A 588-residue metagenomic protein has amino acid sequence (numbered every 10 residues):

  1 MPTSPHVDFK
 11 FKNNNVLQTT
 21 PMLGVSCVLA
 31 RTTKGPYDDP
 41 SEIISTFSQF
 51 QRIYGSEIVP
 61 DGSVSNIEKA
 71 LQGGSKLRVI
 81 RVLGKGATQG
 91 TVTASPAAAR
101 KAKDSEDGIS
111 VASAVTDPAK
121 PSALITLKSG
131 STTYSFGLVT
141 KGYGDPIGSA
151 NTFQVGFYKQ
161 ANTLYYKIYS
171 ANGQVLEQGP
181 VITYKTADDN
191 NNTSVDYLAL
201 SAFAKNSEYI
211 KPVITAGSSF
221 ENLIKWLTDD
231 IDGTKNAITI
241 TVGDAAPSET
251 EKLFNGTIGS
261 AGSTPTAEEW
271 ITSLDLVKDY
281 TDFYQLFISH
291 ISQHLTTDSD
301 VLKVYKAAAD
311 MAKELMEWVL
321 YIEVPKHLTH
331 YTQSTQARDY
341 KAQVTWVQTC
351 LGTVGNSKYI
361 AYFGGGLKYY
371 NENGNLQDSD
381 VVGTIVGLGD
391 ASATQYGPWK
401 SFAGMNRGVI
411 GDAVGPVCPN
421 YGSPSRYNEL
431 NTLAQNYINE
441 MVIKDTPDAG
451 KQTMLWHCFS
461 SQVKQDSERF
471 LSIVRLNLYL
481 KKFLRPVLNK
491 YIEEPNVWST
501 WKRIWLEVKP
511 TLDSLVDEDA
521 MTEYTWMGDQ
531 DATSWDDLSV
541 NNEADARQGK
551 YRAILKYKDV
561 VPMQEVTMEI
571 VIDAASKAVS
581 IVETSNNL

Functional and structural regions predicted by a protein language model:
M1-I504, P510-A546, I554, K558 (+2 more regions): A glycine- and small-residue-enriched flexible loop/hinge signal that marks low-structured segments
E468, E565-E569: Short conserved micro-motifs at the rims of enzyme active sites and ligand-binding pockets
